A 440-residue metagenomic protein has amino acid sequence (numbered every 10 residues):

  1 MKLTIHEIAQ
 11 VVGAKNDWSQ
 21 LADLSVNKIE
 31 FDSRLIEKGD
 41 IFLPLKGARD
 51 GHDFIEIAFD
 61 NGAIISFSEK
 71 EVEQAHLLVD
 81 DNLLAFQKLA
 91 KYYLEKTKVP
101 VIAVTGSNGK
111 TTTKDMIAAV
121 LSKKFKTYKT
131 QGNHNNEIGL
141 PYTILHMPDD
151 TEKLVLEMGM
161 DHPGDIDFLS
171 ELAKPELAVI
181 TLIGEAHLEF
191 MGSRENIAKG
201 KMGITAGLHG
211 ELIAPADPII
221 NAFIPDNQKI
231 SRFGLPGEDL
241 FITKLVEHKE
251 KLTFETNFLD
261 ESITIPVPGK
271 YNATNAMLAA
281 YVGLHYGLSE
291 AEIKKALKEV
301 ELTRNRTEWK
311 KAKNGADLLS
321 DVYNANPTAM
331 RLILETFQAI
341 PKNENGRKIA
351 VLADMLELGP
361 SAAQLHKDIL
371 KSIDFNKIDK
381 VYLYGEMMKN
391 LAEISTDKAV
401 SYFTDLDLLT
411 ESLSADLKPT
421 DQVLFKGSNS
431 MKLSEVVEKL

Functional and structural regions predicted by a protein language model:
M1-K88, K371-K389: N-terminal leader/targeting and accessory segments in enzymes
H6-V12, A85-L212, A216, N221-K229 (+3 more regions): Phosphate-binding loop of NTP-binding sites
A48-R49, T303, V322-K398: Active-site beta-alpha connecting loops in nucleotide-dependent enzymes
S68, V72-E73, V179-D317, A339 (+3 more regions): Acidic, Mg2+-coordinating active-site environments of NTP-dependent enzymes
Q74-H76, E185-M191, L319, M355-P360 (+1 more regions): A short acidic, helix-capping loop that chelates divalent metal ions and anchors anionic groups
L77-D81, V400-L409: Short acidic-hydrophobic, aromatic-tinged amphipathic segments that line or gate anion-handling sites
V104, R304-R306, S430, S434-V436: ATP-dependent carboxylate/acyl-activation modules
